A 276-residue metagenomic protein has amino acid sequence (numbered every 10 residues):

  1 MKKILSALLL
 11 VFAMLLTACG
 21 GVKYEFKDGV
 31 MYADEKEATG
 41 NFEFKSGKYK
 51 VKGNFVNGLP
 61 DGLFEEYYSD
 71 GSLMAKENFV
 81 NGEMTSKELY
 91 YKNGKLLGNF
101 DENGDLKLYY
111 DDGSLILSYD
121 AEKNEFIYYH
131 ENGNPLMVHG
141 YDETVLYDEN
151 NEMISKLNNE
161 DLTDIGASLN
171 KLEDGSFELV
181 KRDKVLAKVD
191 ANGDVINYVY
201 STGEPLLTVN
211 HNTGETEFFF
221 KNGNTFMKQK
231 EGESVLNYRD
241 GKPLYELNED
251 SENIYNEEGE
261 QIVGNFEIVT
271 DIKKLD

Functional and structural regions predicted by a protein language model:
M1-I4: Positively charged n-region of N-terminal signal peptides that target proteins for export
L8-L15: Bacterial N-terminal signal peptides
T17-D276: Glycine/tyrosine- and acidic-biased, solvent-exposed loop/turn segments at the edges of beta-strands
